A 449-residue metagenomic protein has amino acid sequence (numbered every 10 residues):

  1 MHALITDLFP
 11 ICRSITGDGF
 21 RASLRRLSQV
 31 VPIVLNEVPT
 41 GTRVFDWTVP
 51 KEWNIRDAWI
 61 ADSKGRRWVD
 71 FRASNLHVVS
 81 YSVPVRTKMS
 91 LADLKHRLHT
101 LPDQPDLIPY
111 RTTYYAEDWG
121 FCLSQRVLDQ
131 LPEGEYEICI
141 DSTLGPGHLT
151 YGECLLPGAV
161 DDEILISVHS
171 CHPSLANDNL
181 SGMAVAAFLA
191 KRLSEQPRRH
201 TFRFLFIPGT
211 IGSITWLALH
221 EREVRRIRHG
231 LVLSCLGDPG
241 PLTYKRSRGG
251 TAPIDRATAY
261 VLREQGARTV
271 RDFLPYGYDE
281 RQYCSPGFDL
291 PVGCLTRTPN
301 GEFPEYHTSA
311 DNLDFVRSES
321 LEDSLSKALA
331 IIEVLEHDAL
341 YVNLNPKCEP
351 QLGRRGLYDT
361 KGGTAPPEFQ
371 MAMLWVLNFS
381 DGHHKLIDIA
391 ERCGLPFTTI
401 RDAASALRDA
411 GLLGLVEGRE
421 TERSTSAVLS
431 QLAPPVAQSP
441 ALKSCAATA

Functional and structural regions predicted by a protein language model:
M1-A449: N-terminal hydrophobic/helix-forming segments and targeting peptides
